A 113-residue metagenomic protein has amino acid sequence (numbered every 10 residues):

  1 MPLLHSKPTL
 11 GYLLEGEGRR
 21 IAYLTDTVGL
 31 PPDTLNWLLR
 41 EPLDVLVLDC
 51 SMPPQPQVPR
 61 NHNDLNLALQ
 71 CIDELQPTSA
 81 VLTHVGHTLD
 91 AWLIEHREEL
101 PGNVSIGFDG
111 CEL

Functional and structural regions predicted by a protein language model:
M1-D33, D109-L113: Core dinuclear metal-dependent hydrolase active-site scaffold
G29-E112: Cap/insert and terminal regions of metallo-dependent hydrolase folds
